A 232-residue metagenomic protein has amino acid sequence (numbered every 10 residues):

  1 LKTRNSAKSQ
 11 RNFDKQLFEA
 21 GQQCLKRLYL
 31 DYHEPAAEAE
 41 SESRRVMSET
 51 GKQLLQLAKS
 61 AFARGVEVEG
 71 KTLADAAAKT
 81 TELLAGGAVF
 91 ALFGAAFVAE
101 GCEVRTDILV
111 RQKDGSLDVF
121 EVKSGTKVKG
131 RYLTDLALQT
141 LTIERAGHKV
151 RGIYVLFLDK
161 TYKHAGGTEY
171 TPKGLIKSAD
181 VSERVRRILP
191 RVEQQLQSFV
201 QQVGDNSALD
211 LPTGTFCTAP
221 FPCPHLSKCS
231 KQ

Functional and structural regions predicted by a protein language model:
L1, K127-G130, T142-L226, S230-K231: Metal-dependent nuclease catalytic regions and adjoining charged, substrate-binding loops involved in nucleic-acid end
L1-S116: Metal-dependent nuclease catalytic cores that hydrolyze phosphodiester bonds in DNA/RNA, characterized by
F13, F18, Y32, F62 (+9 more regions): Phenylalanine-focused residue identity feature
L30, K231-Q232: Short helix/loop capping segments that flank catalytic or ligand/cofactor-binding pockets
S41-S43, G51-K52, L141-E144, K177-S178: Short, surface-exposed linear patches
D75-E169: Well-ordered mid-protein domain cores that form the structural environment of catalytic cofactors
